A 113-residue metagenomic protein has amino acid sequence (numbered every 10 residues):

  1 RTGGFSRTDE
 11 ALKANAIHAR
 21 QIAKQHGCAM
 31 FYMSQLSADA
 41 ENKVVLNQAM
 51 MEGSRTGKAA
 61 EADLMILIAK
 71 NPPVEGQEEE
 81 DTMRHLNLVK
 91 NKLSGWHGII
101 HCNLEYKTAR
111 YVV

Functional and structural regions predicted by a protein language model:
R1-H85: P-loop NTPase motor core
L64, K70-V113: Conserved P-loop NTPase
